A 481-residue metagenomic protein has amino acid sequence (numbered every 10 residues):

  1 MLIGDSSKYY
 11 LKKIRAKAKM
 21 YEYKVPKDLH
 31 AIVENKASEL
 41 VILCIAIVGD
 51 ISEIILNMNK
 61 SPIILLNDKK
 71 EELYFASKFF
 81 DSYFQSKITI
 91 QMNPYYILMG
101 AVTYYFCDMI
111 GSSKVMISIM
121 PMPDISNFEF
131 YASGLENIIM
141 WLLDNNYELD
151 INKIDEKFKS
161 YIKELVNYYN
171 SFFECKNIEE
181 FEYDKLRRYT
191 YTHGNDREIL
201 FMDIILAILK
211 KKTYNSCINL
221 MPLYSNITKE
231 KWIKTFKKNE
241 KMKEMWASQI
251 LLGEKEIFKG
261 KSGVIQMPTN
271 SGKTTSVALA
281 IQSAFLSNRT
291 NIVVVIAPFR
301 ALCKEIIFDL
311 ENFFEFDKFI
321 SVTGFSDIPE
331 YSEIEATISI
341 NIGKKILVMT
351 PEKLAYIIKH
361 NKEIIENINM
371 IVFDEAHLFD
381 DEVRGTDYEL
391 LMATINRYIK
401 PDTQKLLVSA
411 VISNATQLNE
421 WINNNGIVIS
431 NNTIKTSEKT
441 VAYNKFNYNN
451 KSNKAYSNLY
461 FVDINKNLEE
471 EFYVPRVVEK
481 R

Functional and structural regions predicted by a protein language model:
M1-R481: N-terminal helicase ATP-binding lobe
